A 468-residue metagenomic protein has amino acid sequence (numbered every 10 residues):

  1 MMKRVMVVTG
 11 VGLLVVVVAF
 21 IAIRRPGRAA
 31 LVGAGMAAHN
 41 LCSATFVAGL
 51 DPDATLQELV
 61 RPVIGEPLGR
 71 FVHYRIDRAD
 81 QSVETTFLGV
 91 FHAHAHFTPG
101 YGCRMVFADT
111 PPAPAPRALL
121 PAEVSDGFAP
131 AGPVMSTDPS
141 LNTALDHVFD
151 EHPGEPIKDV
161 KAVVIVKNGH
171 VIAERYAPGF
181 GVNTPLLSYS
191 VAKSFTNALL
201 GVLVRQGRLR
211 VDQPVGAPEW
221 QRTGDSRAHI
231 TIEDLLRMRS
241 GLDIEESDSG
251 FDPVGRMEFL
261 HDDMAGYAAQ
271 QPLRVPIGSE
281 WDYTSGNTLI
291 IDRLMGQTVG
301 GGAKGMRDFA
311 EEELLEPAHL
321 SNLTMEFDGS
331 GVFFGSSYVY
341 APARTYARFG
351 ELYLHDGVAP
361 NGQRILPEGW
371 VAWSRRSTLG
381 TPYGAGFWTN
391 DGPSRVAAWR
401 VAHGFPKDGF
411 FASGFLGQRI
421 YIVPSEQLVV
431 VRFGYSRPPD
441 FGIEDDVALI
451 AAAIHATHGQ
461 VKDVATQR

Functional and structural regions predicted by a protein language model:
V8-A22: Hydrophobic membrane-insertion alpha-helices, especially the h-region of bacterial N-terminal signal peptides
R25, A29-L31, A412-R468: Structured C-terminal helix/loop/strand segments within mature extracytoplasmic catalytic/sensor domains
G127-N168: Beta-lactamase-like hydrolase cores
S140-V148, H170-R175, P214-A217, F251-I277 (+1 more regions): Short, charged, amphipathic alpha-helices and their helix-cap/turn boundaries
G169, L186-D212, L235, I291-M295 (+1 more regions): Active-site SXXK
N197, N287-G296, S337-V358, Q418-G434: Active-site-proximal alpha-helical segments within enzyme catalytic domains
R205-D243, Q270-L273, G300-S337, A341 (+1 more regions): Active-site helix/loop module of the DD-peptidase/beta-lactamase fold, centered on the serine-lysine SxxK catalytic
L320-F327, R375-V429: Active-site Gly/Thr loop motif
